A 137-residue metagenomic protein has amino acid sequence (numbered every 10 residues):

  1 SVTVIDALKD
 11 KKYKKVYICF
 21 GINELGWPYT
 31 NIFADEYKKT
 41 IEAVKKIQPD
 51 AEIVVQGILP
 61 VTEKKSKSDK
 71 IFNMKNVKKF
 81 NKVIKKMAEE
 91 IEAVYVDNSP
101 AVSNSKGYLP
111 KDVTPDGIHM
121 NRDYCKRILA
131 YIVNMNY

Functional and structural regions predicted by a protein language model:
S1-A34, I58-K64: Oxyanion-hole/transition-state-stabilizing segment in secreted/luminal serine hydrolases and related acyltransferases
T3-V4, Y37, I41, I128 (+1 more regions): Generic hydrophobic alpha-helical segments
I5, I41, N81-K85: Short amphipathic alpha-helical segments and helix-helix/interface helices
L8, V44-K46, A88: N-terminal cationic-hydrophobic initiation segments that often serve targeting/anchoring roles
K11-V16, Q48-I53, I91-V94: Loop/turn elements at helix/coil->beta-strand transitions in domains of secreted/extracellular proteins
C19-L25, K45-V77: Active-site segments of SGNH/GDSL-like serine hydrolases that catalyze O-acetyl group transfer/hydrolysis on lipids
T30-T40, M74-F80: Charged helix-capping and loop-helix junction motifs
P60-Y137: Catalytic His-Asp segment of secreted/periplasmic serine-dependent ester chemistry enzymes
